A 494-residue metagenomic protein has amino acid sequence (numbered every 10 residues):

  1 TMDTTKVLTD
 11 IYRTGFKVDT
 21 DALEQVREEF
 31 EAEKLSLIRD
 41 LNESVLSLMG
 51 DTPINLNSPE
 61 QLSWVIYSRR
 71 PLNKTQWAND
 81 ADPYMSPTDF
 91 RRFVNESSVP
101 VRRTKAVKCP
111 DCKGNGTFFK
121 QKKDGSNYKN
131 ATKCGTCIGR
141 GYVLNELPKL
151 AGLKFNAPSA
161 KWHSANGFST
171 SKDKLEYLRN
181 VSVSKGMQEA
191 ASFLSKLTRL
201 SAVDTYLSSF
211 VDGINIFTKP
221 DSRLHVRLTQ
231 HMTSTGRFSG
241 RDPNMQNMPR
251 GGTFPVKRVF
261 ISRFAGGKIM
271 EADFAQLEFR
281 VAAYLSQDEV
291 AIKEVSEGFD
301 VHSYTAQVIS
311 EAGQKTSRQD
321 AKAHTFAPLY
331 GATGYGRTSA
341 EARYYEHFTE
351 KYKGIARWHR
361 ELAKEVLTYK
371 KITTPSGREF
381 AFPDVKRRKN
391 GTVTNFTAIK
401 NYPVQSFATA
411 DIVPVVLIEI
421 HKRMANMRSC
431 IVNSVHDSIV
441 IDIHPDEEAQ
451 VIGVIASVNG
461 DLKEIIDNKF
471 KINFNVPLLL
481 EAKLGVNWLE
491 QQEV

Functional and structural regions predicted by a protein language model:
T1-G251, G266, A342-R343, E361-A363 (+1 more regions): Conserved "right-hand" nucleotidyltransferase catalytic core of DNA-directed polymerases
K6-R13, V107-A131, R140-Y142, H225-V226 (+6 more regions): Conserved catalytic core of nucleic-acid polymerases
D10-K34, A282, G334-R337, I439-V458: Catalytic palm subdomain of template-directed nucleic-acid polymerases, centered on the conserved carboxylate motif
L56, I269-D273, L480: Short hydrophobic beta-strand that contains or immediately precedes a catalytic carboxylate
S63-W64, F119, Y142-L144, T235-G240 (+8 more regions): Flexible loop/turn segments at secondary-structure boundaries
K123-G125, V211-K219, G251, A291-S296 (+2 more regions): Short, contiguous acidic/charged loop-to-helix segments that flank catalytic cores in large enzymes
R227-A312: Function-dense linear segments that define catalytic or interfacial modules in macromolecule-processing proteins
S457-F470: A common structural junction motif
